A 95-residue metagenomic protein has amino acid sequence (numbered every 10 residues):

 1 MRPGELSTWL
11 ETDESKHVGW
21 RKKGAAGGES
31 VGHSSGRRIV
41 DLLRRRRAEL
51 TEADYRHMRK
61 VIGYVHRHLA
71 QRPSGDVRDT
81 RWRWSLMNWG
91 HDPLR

Functional and structural regions predicted by a protein language model:
M1-R95: A charge-rich, low-complexity, intrinsically flexible signal that marks solvent-exposed coils, linkers, repeats
